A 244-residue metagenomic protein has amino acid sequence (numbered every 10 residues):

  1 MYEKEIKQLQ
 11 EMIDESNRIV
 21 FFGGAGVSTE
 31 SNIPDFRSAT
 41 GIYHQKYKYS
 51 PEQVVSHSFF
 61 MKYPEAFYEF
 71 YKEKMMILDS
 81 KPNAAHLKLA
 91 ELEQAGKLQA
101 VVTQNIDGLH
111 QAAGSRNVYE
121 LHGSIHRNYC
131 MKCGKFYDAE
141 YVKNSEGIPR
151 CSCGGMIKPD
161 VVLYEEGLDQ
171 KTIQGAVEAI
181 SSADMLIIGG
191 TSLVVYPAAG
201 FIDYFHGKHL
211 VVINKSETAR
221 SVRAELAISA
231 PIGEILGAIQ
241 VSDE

Functional and structural regions predicted by a protein language model:
M1-E244: Conserved catalytic core of sirtuin-type NAD+-dependent deacylases
